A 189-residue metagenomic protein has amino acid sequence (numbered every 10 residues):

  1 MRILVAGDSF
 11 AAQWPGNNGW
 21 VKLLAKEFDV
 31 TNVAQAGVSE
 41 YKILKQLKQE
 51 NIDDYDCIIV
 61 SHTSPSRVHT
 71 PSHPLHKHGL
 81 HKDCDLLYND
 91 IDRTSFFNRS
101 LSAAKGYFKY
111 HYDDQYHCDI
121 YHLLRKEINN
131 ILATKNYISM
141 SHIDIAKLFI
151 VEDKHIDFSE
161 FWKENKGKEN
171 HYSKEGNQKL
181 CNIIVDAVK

Functional and structural regions predicted by a protein language model:
M1-Q46: Serine-esterase "nucleophile elbow" of acetyl-processing enzymes
K48-K189: Alpha-helical cap/lid subdomain in secreted, periplasmic, or secretory-pathway luminal O-acyl-processing enzymes
